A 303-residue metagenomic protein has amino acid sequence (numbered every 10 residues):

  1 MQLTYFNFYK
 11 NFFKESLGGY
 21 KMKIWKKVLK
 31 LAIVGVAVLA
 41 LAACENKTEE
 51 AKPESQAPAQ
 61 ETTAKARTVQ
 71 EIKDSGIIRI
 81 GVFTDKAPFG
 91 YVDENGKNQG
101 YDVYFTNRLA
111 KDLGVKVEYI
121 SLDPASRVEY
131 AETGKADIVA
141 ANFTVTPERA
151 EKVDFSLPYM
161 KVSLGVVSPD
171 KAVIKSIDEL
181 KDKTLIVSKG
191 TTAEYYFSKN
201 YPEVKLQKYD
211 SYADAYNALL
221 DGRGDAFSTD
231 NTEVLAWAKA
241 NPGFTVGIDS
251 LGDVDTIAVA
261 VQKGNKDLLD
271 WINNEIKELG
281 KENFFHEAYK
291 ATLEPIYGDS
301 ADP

Functional and structural regions predicted by a protein language model:
A40-A43: C-terminal motif of bacterial Sec signal peptides marking the signal peptidase cleavage site
E45-K47, P53-A59, V103-D112, T191 (+1 more regions): Extended ligand-binding regions for polar small-molecule ligands
A59-N142: Extracytoplasmic small-molecule ligand-binding "clamshell" domains of the periplasmic binding protein/Venus flytrap
I77-V82, I177-G190: Short loop->beta-strand "edge-of-pocket" segments that line small-molecule binding or catalytic clefts across diverse
N107, K111, K116-E179, V246 (+1 more regions): Acidic, polar ligand-binding/catalytic clefts
E118-E129, A172, K189-T192, Q207-N217 (+1 more regions): Short helix-initiation/N-cap motifs at beta->coil->alpha
E129, F143-E151, Y196-K199, L220-V254: A ligand-binding cleft/hinge motif common to bilobed small-molecule-binding domains
M160-S168, N231, L235-I276, P295-P303: Periplasmic-binding protein-like
